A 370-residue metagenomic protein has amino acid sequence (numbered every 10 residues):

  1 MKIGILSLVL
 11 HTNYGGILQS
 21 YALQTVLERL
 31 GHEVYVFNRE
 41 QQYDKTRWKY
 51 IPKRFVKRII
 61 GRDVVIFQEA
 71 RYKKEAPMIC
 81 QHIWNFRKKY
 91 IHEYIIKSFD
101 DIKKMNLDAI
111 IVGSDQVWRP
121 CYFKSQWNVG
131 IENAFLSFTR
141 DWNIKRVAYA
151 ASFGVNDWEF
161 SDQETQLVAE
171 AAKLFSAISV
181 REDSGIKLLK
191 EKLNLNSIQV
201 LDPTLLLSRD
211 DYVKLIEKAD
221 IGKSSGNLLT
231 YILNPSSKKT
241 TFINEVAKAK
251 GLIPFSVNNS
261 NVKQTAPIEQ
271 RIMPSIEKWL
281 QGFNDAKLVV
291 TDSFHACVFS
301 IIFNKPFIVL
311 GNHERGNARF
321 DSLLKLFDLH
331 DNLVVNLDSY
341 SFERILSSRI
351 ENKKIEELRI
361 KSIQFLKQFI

Functional and structural regions predicted by a protein language model:
M1-I370: Active-site anion-handling motifs in enzyme catalytic cores
